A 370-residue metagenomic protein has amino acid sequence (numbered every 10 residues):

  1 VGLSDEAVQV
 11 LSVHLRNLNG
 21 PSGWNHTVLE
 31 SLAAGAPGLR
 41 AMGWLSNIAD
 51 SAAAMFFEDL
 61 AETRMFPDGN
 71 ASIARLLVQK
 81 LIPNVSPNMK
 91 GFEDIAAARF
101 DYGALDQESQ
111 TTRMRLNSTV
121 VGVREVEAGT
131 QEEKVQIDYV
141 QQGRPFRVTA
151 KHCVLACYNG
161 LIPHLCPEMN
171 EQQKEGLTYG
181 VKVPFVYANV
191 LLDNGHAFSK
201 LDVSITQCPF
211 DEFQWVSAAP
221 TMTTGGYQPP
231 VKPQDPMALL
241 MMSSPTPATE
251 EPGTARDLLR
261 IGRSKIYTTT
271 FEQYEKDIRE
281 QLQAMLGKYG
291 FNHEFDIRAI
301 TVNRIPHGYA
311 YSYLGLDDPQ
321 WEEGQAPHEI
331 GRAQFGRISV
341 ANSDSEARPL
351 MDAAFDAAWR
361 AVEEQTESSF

Functional and structural regions predicted by a protein language model:
V1-L3, L11, G69, I73 (+10 more regions): Conserved beta-strand->loop/alpha-helix structural units within folded catalytic cores of enzymes with alpha/beta
V1-S118, G129-E132: Active-site/ligand-binding neighborhood in enzyme catalytic cores
T27, N47, A53, H164-E168 (+3 more regions): Short, solvent-exposed loop/turn and secondary-structure capping segments
L32, A54-F57, R64-P67, A104-D106 (+5 more regions): A general structural signal for short secondary-structure junctions and capping/turn motifs
F56, L60-D68, H152-L155, G180 (+2 more regions): Short, charged/polar micro-motifs that form catalytic or ligand-binding hotspots
R99-Q110, T119-D138, R304-G324: Charged, often glycine-rich, active-site loop that binds/positions anionic groups
T112, L116-L240, P245-E251: Mid-domain catalytic core of redox enzymes that form a hydrophobic substrate pocket/lid adjacent to a catalytic redox
V140, L191, A197-F370: Conserved flavin/dinucleotide-binding core of flavoenzymes
